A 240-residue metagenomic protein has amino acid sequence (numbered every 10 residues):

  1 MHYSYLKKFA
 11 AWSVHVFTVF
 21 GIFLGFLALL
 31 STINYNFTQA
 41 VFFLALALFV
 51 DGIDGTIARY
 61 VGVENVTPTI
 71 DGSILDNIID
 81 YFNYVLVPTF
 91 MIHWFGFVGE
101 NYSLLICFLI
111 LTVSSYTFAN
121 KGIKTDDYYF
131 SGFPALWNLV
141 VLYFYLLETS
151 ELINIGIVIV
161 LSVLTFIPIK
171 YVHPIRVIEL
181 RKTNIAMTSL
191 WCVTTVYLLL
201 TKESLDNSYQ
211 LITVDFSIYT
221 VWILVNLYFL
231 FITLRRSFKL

Functional and structural regions predicted by a protein language model:
M1-F9: Short, Lys/Arg-rich, polar N-terminal cytosolic tail immediately upstream of the first transmembrane signal-anchor
S4, T56-N65, V113-Y128, F166-I175 (+1 more regions): C-terminal ends of transmembrane helices
W12-V19, Y60-T117: Multi-pass membrane catalytic core of lipid/isoprenoid biosynthesis enzymes
F23, F49-I57, I78, F82: Active-site His/Glu-centered metal-binding helix of metallohydrolases
L27-F43, I78, F82, L86-C107 (+2 more regions): Helix-coil boundary and interhelical linker segments in multi-pass alpha-helical membrane proteins
T32-L46, G55-V66: Membrane-interface helix-loop junction between the first two transmembrane segments
L44-D51, I110-T117, L161-P168, W222-Y228: Alpha-helical transmembrane segments of multi-pass membrane proteins
F130-L240: C-terminal membrane-associated helical module and adjoining short loops/tails
